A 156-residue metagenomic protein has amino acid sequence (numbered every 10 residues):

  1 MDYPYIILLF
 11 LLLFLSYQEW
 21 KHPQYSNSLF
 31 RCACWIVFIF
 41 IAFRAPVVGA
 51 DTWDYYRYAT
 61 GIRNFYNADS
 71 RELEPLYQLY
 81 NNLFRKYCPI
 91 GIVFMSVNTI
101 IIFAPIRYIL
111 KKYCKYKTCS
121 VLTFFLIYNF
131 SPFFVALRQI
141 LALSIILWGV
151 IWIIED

Functional and structural regions predicted by a protein language model:
M1-D156: Terminal, non-globular segments
